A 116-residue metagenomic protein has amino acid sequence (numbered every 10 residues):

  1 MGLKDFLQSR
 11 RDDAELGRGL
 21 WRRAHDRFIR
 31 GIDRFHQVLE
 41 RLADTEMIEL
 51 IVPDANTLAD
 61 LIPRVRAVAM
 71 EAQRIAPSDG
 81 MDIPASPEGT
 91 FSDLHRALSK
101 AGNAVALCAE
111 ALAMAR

Functional and structural regions predicted by a protein language model:
M1-A55: Leu/Val/Ala/Ile-rich N-terminal alpha-helices, chiefly Sec-type signal peptides and the beginnings
R18-I29, I48-I62, E88-V105: Amphipathic, non-membrane alpha-helical segments in soluble helical-bundle scaffolds
I32-P87: Charged, acidic
A67, A72-R116: Cytosol-/stroma-facing membrane-proximal "stalk/adaptor" domains immediately downstream of transmembrane anchors
